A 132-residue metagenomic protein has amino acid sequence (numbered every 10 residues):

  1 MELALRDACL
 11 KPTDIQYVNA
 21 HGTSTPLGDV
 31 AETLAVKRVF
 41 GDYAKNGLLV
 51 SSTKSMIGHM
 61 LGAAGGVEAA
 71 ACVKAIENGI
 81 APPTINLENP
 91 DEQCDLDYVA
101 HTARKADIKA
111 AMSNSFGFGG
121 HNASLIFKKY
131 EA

Functional and structural regions predicted by a protein language model:
M1-A132: Conserved "HGTGT" condensation-loop signature of ketosynthase/thiolase-family condensing enzymes that catalyze
